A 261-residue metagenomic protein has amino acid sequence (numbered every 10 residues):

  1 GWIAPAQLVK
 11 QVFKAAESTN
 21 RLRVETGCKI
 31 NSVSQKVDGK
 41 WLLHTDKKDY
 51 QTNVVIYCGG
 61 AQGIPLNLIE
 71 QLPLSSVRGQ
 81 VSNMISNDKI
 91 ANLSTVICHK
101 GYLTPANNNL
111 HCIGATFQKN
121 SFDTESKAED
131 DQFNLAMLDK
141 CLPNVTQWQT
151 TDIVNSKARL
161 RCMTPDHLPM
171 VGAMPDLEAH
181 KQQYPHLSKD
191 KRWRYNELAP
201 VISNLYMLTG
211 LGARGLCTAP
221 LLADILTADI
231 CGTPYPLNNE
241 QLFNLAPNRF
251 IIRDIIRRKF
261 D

Functional and structural regions predicted by a protein language model:
G1-K14, E125-D130, A213, C217-T218: Short beta-strand to alpha-helix junction loop
G1-Y50, V54, C58: Helical element adjacent to the flavin cofactor pocket in flavoenzyme catalytic cores
A15, T19, C141-V145, D229 (+1 more regions): Change "in soluble alpha/beta enzymes" to "in soluble alpha/beta proteins
V33-Q35, H44-A158, C162-M163: Flavin-dependent oxidoreductases
L42-H44, C112, M170, M207: General beta-strand recognition
W148-D261: C-terminal catalytic lobe of FAD-dependent flavoproteins
